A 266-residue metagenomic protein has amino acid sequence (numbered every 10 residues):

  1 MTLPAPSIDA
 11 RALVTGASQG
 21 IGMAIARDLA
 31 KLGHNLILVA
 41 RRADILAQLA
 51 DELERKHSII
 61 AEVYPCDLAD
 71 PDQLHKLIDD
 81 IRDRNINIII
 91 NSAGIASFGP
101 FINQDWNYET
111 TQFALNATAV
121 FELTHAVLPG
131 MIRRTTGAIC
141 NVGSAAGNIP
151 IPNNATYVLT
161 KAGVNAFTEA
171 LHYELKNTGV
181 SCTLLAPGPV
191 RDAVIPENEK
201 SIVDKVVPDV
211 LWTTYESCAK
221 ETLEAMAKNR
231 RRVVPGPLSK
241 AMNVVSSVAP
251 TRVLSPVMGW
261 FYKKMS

Functional and structural regions predicted by a protein language model:
S18-G20: Conserved glycine-rich cofactor-binding loop
L32-L49: Conserved glycine-rich Rossmann-like NAD(P)H-binding loop of the short-chain dehydrogenase/reductase
S92-S97: Conserved NAD(P)H cofactor-binding loop of Rossmann-fold oxidoreductase domains
P100-I102, Y108-F113, F121: Substrate-binding pocket helix/loop in short-chain dehydrogenase/reductase
T124, T160: Active-site helix of classical SDR
S144: Residue(s) in the substrate-gating loop at a strand-loop-helix junction that position the organic substrate next
E174-P237: SDR active-site lid
